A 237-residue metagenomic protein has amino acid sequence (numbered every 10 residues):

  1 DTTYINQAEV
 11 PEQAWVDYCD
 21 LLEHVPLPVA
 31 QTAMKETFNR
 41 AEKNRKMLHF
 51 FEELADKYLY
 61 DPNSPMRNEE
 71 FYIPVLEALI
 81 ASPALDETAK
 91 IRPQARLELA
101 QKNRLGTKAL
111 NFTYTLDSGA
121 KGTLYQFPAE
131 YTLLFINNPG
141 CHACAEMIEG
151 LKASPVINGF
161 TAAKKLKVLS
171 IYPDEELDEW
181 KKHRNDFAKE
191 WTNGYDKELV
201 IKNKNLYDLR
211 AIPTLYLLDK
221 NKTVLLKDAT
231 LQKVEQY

Functional and structural regions predicted by a protein language model:
D1-G122: Oxidative protein folding and maturation machinery
V10, N138-P139, D174, N221: Solvent-exposed coil/turn segments that connect beta secondary-structure elements in extracytoplasmic/periplasmic
L110, T132, I212-P213: Short loop/turn microsegments at loop-to-beta-strand junctions
G122-K152, K167-L169: Short active-site neighborhood of thiol/selenol oxidoreductases, capturing the structured segment around
A145-N185, L199-K204: Structural microenvironment flanking redox-active thiols in thiol-disulfide oxidoreductases
D186-F187, N193-G194: Accessory, usually C-terminal, subdomains that scaffold auxiliary metal cofactors
K189, L199-Y237: Thiol/disulfide oxidoreductase modules built on the thioredoxin-like
